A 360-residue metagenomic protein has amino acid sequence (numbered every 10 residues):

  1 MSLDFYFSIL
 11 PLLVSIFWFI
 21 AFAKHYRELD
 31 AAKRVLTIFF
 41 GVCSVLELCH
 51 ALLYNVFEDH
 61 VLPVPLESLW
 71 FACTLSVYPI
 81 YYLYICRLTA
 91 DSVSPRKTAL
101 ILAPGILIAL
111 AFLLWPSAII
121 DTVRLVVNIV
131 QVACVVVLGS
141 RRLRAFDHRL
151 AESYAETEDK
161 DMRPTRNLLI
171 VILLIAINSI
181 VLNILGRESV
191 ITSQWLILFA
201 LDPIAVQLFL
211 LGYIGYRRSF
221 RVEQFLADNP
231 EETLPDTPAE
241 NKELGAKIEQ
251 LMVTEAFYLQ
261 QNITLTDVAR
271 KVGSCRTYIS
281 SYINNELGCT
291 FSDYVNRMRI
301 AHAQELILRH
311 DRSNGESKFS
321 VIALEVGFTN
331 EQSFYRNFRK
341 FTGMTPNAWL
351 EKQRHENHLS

Functional and structural regions predicted by a protein language model:
M1-W115, I120-V126: N-terminal low-complexity or simple alpha-helical regulatory segments that function as activation/interaction modules
L10-V14, V45, P79, S140 (+3 more regions): Hydrophobic faces of stable alpha-helices that mediate helix-helix packing
P11-F17, T74-L83, V130-R141, I204-Y213: Hydrophobic cores of alpha-helical transmembrane segments in multi-pass inner/ER membrane proteins, independent
A21-A31, L53-H60, Y84-V93, L138-A151 (+2 more regions): Juxtamembrane transmembrane-helix termini
Y26-L48, R124-G186, I191-Q207: Alpha-helical transmembrane segments of multi-pass integral membrane proteins
D59-S68, T89-V93, I120-Q131, A151-R163 (+3 more regions): Juxtamembrane/interfacial segments around transmembrane helices
W70-T74, I197, L201, A323: Alpha-helical transmembrane segments of multi-pass integral membrane proteins
Y213-Q332, N337-K340, N347-S360: Membrane-proximal linker segments that couple transmembrane helices to downstream signaling/catalytic modules
